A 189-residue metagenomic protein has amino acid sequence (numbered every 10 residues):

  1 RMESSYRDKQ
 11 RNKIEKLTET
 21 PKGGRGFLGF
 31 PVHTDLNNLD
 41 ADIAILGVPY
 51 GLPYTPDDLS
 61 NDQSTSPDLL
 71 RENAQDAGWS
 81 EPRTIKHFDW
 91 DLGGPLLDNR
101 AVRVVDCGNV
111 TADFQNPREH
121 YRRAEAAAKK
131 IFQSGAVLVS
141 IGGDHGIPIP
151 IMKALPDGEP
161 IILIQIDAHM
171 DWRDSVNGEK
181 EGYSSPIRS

Functional and structural regions predicted by a protein language model:
E3-S189: Conserved alpha-helical scaffold segments that buttress catalytic/binding sites
